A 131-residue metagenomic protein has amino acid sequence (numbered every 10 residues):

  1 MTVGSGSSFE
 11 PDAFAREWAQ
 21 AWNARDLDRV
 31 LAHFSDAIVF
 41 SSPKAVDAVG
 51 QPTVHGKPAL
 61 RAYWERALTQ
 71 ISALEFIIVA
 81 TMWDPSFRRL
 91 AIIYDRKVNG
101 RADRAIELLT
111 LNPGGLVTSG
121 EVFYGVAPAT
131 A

Functional and structural regions predicted by a protein language model:
M1-A32, A129-A131: Short, low-complexity N-terminal intrinsically disordered segments enriched in polar/charged residues
T2-G6, E65-A131: A beta-strand edge to alpha-helix "cap/lid" segment located at domain peripheries
E10, A59, R101: Soluble or luminal CAZymes and related metallo-dependent hydrolases
A13-A15, D26-R29, V39, G50 (+3 more regions): Low-complexity, compositionally biased segments
F14, D26, Y63-W64, A105: Hydrophobic alpha-helical segments typical of transmembrane helices and their membrane-interface/capping positions
R29, H33-T81, P85: A solvent-exposed, acidic/Ser-Thr-rich amphipathic alpha-helical stretch
